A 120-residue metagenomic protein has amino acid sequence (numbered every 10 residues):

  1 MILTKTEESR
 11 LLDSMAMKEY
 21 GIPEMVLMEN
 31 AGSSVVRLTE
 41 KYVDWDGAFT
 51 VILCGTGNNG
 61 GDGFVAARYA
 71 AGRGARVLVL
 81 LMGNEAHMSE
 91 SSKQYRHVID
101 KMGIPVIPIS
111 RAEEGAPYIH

Functional and structural regions predicted by a protein language model:
M1-A48: Positively charged, low-complexity intrinsically disordered leader regions
M1-T4, D44-L53, G60-H120: Glycine-rich phosphate/dinucleotide-binding loop and adjoining beta-alpha-beta core of small-molecule
E24, V35, N58-F64: Short, flexible micro-motifs
